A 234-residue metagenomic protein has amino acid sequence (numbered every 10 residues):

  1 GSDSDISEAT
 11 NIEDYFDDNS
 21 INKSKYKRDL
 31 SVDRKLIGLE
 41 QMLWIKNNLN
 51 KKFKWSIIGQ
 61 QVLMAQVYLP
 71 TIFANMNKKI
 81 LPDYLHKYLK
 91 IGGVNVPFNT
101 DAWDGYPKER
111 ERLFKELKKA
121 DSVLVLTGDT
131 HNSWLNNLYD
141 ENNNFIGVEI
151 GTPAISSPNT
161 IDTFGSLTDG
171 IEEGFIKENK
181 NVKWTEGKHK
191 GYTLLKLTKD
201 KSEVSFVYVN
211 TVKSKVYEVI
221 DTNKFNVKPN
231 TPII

Functional and structural regions predicted by a protein language model:
G1-I234: Metal-dependent phosphoester/phosphodiester hydrolase catalytic core
